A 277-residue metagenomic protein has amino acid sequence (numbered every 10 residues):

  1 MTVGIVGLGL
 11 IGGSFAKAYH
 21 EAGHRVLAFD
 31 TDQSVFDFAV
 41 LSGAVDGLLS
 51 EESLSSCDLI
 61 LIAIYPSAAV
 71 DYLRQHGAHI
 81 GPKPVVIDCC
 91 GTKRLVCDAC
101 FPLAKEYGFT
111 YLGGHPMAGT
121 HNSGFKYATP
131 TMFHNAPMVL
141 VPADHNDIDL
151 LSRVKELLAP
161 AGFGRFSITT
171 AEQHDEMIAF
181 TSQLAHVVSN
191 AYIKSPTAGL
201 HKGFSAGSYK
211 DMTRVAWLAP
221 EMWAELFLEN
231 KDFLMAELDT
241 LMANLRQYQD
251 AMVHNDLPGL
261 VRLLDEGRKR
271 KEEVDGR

Functional and structural regions predicted by a protein language model:
M1-E51, S55: NAD(P)+-binding Rossmann beta1-loop-alpha1 motif at the extreme N-terminus of oxidoreductases
T31, I64, C89: Short beta->alpha hinge that forms the Motif I/post-I loop of the SAM-binding pocket
S55-S56, N135: Alpha-helix C-terminal capping/helix-to-coil transition sites in glycosyltransferase folds
I60-L61, I87: N-terminal Rossmann-like NAD(P) cofactor-binding module of classical short-chain dehydrogenase/reductase
R74-K126: Rossmann-like NAD(P)(H) cofactor-binding subdomain of soluble oxidoreductases
P130-R214: Internal alpha-helical scaffold of NAD(P)-dependent oxidoreductase catalytic cores
L200-R270: Interdomain hinge/lid region at the active-site interface of Rossmann-like NAD(P)-dependent oxidoreductases
